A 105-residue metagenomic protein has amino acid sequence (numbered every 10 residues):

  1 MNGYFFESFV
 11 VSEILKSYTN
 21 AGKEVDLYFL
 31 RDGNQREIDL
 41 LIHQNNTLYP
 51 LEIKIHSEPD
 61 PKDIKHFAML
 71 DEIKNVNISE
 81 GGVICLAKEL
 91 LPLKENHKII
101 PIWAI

Functional and structural regions predicted by a protein language model:
M1-I105: A cross-kingdom feature that marks ATP-driven nucleic-acid transaction machinery
